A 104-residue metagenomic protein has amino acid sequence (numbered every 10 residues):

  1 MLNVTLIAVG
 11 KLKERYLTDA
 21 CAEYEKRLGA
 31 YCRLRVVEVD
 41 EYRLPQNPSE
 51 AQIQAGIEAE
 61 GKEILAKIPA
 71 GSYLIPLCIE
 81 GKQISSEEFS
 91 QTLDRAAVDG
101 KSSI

Functional and structural regions predicted by a protein language model:
M1-I104: Post-transcriptional modification and biogenesis factors for structured RNAs of the translation apparatus
